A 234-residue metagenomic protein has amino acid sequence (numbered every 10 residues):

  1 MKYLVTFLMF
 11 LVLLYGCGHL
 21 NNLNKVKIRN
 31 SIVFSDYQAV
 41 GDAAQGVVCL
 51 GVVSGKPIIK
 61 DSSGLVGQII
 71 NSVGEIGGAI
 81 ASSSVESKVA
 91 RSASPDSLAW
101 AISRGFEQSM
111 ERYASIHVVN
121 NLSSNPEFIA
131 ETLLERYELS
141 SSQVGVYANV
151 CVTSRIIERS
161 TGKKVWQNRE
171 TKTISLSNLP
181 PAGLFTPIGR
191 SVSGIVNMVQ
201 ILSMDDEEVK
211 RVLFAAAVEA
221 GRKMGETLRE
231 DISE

Functional and structural regions predicted by a protein language model:
M1-L4: Positively charged n-region of N-terminal signal peptides that target proteins for export
F10-L11: Residue-level signal for mature regions of secreted extracellular proteins and peptides
C17-S103, A215, E219-E234: A structural "domain/chain start" motif
L20-I28, L122-A182: Surface-exposed short loop/turn segments
S83-S97, K163-G225: Short secondary-structure boundary motifs at beta->alpha junctions and helix caps
S97, A101, S124, G145-C151 (+3 more regions): Short, well-structured alpha-helical interface segments that form or flank functional binding sites
Q108, R112-I129: Short beta-strand->alpha-helix linker/helix-N-cap micro-motif that forms a surface specificity/interaction loop
